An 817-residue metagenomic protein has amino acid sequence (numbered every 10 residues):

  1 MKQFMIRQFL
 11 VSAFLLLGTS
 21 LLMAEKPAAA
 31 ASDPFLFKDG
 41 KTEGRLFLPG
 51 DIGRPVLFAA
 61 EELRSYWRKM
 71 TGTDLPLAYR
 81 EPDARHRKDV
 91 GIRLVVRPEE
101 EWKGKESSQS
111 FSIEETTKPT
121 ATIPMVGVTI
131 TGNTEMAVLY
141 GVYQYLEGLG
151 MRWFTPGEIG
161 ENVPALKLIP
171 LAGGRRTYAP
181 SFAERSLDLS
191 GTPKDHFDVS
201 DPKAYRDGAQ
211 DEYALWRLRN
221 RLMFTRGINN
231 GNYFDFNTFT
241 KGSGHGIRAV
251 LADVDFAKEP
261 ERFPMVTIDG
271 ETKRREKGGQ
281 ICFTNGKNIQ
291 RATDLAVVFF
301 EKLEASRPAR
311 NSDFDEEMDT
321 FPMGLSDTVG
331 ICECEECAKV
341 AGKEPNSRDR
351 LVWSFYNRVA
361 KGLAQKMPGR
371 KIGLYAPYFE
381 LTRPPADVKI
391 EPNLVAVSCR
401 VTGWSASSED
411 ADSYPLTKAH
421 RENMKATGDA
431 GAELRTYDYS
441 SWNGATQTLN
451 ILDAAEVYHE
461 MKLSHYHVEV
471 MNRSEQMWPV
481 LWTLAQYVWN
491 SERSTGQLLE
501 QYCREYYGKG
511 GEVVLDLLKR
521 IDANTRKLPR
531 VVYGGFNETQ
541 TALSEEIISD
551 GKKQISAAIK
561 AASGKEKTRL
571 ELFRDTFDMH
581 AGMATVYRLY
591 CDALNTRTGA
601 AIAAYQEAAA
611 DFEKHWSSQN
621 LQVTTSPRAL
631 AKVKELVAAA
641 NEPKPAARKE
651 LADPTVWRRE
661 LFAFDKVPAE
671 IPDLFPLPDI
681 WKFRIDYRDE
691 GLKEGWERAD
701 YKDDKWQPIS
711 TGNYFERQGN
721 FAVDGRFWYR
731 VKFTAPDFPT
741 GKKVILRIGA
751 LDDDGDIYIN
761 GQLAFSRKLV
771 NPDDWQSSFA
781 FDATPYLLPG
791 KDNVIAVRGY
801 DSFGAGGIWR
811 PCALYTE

Functional and structural regions predicted by a protein language model:
A24-T120, K167-R176: Acidic, contiguous N-terminal accessory segments
A59-E62, Y66, K103-S354, A364-K366 (+2 more regions): Feature activates predominantly on carbohydrate-active enzymes
T284-Q290, V298, S398, P415-N524 (+1 more regions): Structured mid-domain segments that build the active-site/substrate or prosthetic-cofactor binding neighborhood
V329-I372, E380-R383, D387-L394, R400-W404 (+2 more regions): Active-site neighborhood of glycoside hydrolase catalytic domains
A386, K462, Y487-P668: Catalytic domains of carbohydrate-active enzymes that cleave complex glycans
D673, L677-I680, I685-R698, W706 (+4 more regions): An acidic-aromatic loop/edge-strand motif
W706, F733-G761, I795-G799: Aromatic-lined ligand-binding clefts that engage carbohydrates, nucleic acids, or primary amines
V723-P736, S778-F781: Short beta-strands within extracellular/lumenal beta-sheet-rich domains
